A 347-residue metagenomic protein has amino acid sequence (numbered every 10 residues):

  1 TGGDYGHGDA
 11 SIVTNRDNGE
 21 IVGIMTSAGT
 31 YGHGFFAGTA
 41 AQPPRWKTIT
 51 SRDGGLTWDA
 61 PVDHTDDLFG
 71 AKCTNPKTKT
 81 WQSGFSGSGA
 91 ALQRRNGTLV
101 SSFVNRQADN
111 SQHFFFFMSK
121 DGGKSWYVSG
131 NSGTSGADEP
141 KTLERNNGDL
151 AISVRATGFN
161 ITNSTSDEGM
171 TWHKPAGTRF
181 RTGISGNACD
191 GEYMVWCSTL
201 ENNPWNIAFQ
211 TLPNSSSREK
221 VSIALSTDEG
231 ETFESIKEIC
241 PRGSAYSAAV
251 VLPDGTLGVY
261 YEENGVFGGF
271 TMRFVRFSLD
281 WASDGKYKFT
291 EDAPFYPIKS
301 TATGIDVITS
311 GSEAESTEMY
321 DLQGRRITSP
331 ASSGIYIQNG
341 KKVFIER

Functional and structural regions predicted by a protein language model:
T1-S300: Asp-box/BNR beta-propeller blade signature and adjacent active/binding-site loops in extracellular glycan-interacting
T301-R347: C-terminal outer-membrane/trafficking sorting elements
